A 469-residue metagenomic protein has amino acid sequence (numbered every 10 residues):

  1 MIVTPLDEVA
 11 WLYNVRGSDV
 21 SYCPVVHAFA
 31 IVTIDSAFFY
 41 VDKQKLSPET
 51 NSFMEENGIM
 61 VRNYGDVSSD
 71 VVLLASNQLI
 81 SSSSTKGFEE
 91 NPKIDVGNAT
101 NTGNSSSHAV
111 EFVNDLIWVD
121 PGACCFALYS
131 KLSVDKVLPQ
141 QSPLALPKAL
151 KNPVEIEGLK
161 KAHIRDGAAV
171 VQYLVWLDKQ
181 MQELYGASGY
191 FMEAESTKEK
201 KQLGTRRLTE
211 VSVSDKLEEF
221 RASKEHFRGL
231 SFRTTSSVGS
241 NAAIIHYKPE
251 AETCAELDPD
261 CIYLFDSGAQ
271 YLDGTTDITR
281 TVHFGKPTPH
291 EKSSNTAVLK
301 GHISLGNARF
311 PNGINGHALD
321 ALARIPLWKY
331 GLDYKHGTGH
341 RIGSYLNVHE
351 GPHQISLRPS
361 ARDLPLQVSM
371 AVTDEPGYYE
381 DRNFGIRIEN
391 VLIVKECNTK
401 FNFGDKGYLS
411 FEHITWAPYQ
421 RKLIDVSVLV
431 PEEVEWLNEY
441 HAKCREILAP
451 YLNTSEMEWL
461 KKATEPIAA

Functional and structural regions predicted by a protein language model:
M1-A469: Active-site neighborhoods and metal-handling regions in enzymes and metal-associated proteins
